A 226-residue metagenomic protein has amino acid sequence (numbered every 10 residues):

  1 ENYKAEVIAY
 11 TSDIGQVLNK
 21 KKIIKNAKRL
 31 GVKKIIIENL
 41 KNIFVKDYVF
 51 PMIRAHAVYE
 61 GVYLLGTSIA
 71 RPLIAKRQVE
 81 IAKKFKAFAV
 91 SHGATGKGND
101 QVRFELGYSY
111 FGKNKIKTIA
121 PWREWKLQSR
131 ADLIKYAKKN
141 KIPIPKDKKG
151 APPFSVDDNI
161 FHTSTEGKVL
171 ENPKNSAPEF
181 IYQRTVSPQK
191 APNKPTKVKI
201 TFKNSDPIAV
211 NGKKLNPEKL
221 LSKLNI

Functional and structural regions predicted by a protein language model:
E1-I226: Nucleotide-activated chemistry modules centered on ATP-dependent adenylation/adenylyltransferase
